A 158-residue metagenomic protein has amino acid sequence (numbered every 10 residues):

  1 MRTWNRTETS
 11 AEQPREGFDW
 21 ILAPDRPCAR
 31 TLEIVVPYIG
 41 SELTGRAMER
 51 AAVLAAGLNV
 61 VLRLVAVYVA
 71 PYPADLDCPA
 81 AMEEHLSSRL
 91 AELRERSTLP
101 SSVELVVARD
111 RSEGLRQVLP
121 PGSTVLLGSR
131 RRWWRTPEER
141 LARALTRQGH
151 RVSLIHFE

Functional and structural regions predicted by a protein language model:
M1-P27, R96-V125, R131-R132, R140-V152: Structural beta-alpha unit
R2-R15, L64-S88: Acidic, proline/glycine-rich short linear motifs
P24-D77, L99, Q148, L154-F157: Small/aliphatic-rich secondary-structure junction motif
Y38, S129-R130: Glycine-rich, N-terminal phosphate-binding loop of Rossmann-like dinucleotide-binding domains
E42, R132-W134: Glycine-rich nucleotide phosphate-binding loop and flanking beta-alpha elements of Rossmann-like dinucleotide-binding
T44, E83, L105-A108: A conditional alpha-helix N-cap/helix-loop micro-motif detector
R50-L54, E92-L93, Q117: A generic secondary-structure signal
P79-L93, T136-T146: Short, aromatic/basic amphipathic alpha-helical patches
